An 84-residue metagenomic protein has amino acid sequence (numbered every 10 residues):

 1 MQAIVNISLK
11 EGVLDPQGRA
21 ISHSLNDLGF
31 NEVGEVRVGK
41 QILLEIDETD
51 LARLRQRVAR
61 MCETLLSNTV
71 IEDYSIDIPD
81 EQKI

Functional and structural regions predicted by a protein language model:
M1-E11, K40-L43: Short glycine-/aliphatic-rich beta-strand segments at the starts of folded cytosolic domains
N6, V36, E45, D77-P79: Solvent-exposed beta-strand sheet faces enriched in polar/charged residues
G12-L28: Short amphipathic alpha-helix segments
L14-P16, D50-Q56: Short, conserved charged micro-motifs
H23-L28, E45, A59, N68: Membrane-proximal extracytoplasmic
F30-R37: N-terminal glycine-rich anion-binding loops that anchor highly charged ligand groups
E48, K83-I84: Feature of Fe-S/electron-transfer and energy-metabolism proteins that preferentially highlights extended coupling
R55-K83: C-terminal structural segments of small proteins and small subunits
